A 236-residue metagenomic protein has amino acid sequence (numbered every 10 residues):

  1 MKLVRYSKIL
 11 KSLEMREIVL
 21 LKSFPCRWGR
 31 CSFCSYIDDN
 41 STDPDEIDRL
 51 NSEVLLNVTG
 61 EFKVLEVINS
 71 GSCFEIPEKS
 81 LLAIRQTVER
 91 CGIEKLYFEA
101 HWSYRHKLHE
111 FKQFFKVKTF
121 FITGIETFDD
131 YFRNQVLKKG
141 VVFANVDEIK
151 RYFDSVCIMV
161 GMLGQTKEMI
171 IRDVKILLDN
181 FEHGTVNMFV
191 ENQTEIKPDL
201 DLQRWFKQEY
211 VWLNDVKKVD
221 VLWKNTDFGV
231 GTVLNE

Functional and structural regions predicted by a protein language model:
K2-M15, E61, K175-E236: Auxiliary Fe-S-binding modules of radical SAM enzymes
V4-R49: Canonical Radical SAM [4Fe-4S] cluster-binding loop centered on the CxxxCxxC motif and its immediate flanking residues
Y36-L50, G60-E78, V88-H106, K118-F143 (+2 more regions): Core AdoMet radical
I76-R85, Y104-F115, K167-I170: Distinct, well-ordered alpha-helical segments
P77-K79, R133-L137, K167-E168, I196-L200: Short, solvent-exposed loop/turn segments at secondary-structure boundaries
L81, R85-C91, V142-C157, L202-V221: Alpha-helix-loop-beta-strand connector modules within alpha/beta enzyme cores
R90-G92, K112-K116, K150-R151, L178-N180: Short, conserved loop/helix-junction motifs that constitute active-site signature segments in enzyme catalytic cores
F128-D130, E148-D173, N187-I196: Conserved strand-turn element in the central/C-terminal portion of the radical SAM core barrel that lines
